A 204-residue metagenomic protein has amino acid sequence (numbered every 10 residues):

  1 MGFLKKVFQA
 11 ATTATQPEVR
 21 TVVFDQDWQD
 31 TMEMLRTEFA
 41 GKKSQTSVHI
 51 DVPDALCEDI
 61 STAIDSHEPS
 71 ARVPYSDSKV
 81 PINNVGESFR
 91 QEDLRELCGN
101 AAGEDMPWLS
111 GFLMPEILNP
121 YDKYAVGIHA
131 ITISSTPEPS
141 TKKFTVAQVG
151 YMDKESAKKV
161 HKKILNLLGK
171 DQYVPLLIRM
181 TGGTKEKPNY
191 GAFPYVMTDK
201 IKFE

Functional and structural regions predicted by a protein language model:
G2-E204: Conserved active-site motif detector
